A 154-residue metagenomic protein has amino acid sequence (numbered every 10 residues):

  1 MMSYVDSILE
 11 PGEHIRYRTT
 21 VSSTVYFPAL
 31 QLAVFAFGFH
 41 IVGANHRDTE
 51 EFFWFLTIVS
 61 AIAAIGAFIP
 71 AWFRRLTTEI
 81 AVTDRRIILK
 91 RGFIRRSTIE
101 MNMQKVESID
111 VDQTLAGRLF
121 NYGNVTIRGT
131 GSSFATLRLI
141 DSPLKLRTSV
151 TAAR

Functional and structural regions predicted by a protein language model:
M1-R154: N-terminal basic, Ser/Thr-rich segments that initiate or prime the first beta/alpha elements at protein or domain
